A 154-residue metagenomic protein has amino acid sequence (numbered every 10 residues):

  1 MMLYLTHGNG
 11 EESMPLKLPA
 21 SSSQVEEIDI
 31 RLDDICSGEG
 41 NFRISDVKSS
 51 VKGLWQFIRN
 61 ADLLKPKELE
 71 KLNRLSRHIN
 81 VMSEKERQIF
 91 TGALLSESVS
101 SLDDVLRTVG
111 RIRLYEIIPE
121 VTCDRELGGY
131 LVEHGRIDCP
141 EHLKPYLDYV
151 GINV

Functional and structural regions predicted by a protein language model:
M1-G8: A short beta-strand micro-motif
M2, R113, K144-L147: Intrinsically disordered, low-complexity segments enriched in small/polar residues
G10-R74: N-terminal interaction modules that seed assembly of large macromolecular complexes
I28-R31, I35, H78, A93 (+2 more regions): Residues that form generic nucleotide/phosphate-binding pockets
D46-R136: Long amphipathic alpha-helical segments
G128-V154: Acidic, proline/glycine-rich low-complexity IDRs
